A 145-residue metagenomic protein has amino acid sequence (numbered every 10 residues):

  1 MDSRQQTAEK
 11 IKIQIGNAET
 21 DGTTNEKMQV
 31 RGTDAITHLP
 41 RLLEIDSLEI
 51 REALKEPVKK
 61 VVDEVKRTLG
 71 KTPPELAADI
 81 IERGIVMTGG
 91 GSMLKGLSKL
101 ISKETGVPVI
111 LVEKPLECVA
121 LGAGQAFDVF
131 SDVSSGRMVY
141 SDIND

Functional and structural regions predicted by a protein language model:
M1-K55: Phosphate-binding glycine-rich/basic clefts of nucleotide- and phosphate-handling proteins, predominantly
S3-A8, Q125-D145: Acidic, glycine/GT-rich loop-and beta-edge segments that sit at the periphery of enzyme/chaperone cores
Q5, E49, K66-L69, V109 (+2 more regions): Tubulin/FtsZ superfamily GTPase core signature
I11, V65, M87, A123: Residue-level signature of catalytic and energy-coupling elements of molecular machines, predominantly ATP/GTP-dependent
G16, T20, A78-I101: Glycine-rich phosphate-binding loops at beta-strand->alpha-helix junctions
N25, E82, G106: Active-site lining segments that contact anionic ligands and/or coordinate catalytic metals
A53-I81, A126-V129: Phosphate/ATP-binding catalytic cores across multiple sugar-kinase/actin-like superfamilies, primarily ASKHA
K99-Q125, V133: Conserved phosphate-binding/catalytic loops in two-lobed NTP-binding clefts
